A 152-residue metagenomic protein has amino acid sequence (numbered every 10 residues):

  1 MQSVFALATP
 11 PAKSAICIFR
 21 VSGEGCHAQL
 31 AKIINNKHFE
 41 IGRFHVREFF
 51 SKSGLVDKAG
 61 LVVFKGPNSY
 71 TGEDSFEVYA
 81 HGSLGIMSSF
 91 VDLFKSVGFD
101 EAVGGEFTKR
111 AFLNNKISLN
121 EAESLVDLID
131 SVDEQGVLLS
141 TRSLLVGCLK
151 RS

Functional and structural regions predicted by a protein language model:
M1-L138, R142, V146: A glycine-rich (often HGG/GG-containing) alpha/beta subdomain
